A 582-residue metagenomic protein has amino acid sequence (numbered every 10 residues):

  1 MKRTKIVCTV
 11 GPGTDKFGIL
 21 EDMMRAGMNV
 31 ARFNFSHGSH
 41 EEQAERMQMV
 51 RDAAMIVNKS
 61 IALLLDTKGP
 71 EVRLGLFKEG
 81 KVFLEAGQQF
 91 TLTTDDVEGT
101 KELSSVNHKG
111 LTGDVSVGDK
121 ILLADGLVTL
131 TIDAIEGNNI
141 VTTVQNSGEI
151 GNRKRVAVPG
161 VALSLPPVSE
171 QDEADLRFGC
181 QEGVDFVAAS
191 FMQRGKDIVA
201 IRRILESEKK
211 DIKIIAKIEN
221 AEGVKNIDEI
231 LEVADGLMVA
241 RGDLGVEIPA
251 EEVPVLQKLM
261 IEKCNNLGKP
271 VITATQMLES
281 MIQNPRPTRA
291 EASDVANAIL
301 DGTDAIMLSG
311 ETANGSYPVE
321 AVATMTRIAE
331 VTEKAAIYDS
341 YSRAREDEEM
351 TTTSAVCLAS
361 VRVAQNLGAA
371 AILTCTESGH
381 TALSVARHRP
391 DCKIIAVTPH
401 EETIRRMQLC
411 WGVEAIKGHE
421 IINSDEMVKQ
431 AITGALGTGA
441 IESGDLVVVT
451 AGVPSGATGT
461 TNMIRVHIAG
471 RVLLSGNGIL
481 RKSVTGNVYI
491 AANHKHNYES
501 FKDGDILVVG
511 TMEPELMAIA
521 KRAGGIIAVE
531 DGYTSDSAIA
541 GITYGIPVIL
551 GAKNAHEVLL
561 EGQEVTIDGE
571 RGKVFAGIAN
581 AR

Functional and structural regions predicted by a protein language model:
M1-L65, G69, E291, I306 (+2 more regions): N-terminal intrinsically disordered, low-complexity, charge/repeat-rich segments that act as generic
M1-P12, K16-F17, M24, S39-A44 (+13 more regions): Expand to "…catalyze enediolate/carbanion chemistry for C-C bond making/breaking, isomerization, decarboxylation
R3, C8-G13, E42, V161 (+3 more regions): Conserved alpha/beta-domain cores
V10-G13, M28, F35-G38, T67-P70 (+24 more regions): Short, ordered loop/turn segments at secondary-structure junctions
R25-V30, Q181-D185, L205-K210, E232-L237 (+7 more regions): Glycine-enriched alpha-helix->loop->beta-strand junction motifs that scaffold or abut catalytic
E41-A44, V50-V57, K101-T129, G195 (+3 more regions): Phosphate-interacting basic helix/loop segments used at nucleotide- and nucleic-acid interfaces
P70-S169, E173, G434, A440-K495 (+3 more regions): Acidic, glycine-rich flexible loop/linker segments
Q88-Q89, I261, N265, I272 (+9 more regions): ATP-dependent carboxylate/acyl-activation modules
